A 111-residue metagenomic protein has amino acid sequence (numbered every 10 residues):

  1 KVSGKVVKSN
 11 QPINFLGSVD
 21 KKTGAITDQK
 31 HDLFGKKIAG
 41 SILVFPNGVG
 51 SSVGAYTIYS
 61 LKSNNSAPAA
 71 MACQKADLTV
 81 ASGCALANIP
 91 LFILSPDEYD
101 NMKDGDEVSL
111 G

Functional and structural regions predicted by a protein language model:
K1-V2, V6-G111: Feature captures the catalytic cores and cofactor-binding loops of soluble hydro-lyases/lyases that act on carboxylate
